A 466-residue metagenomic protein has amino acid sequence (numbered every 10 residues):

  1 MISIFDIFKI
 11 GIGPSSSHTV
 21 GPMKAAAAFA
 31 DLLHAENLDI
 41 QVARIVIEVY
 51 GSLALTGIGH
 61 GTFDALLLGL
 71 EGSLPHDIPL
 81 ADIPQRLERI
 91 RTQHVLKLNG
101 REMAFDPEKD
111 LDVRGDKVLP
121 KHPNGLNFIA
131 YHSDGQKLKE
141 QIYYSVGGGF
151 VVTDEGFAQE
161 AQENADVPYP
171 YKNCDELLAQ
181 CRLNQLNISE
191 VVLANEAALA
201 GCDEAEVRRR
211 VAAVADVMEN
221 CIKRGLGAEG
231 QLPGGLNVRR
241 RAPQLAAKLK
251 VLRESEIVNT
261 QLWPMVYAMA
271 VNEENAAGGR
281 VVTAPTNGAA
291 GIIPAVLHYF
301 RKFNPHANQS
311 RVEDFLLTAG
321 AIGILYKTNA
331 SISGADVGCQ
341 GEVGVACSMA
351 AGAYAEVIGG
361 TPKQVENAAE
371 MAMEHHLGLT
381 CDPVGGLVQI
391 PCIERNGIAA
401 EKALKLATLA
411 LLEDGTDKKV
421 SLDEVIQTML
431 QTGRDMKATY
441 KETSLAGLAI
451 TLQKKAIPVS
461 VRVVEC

Functional and structural regions predicted by a protein language model:
I7, G11, P264-N272, F315-G323 (+3 more regions): Short alpha-helical scaffolding segments that buttress acidic/His motifs in well-ordered protein cores
F8-A26, A277-V296, C339-C347: Conserved phosphate/anionic-ligand binding catalytic regions in large, soluble enzymes, centered on
S17-H34, P294-H306, A351-G359: Alpha-helical support elements that line or immediately flank enzyme active sites and cofactor-binding pockets
D64-R86, G115, G344, M349-E356 (+3 more regions): C-terminal domain-closing interface element
P75-E254, W263, V463-V464: C-terminal regulatory domains involved in ligand/effector binding and gene-expression control
G201-G338, G447-C466: Accessory "access/gating" subregions that flank catalytic or transport cores
T318, I324-G397, L409-V420: Hydrophobic alpha-helical bundle architecture
E370-C466: Internal helix-turn-beta structural module
